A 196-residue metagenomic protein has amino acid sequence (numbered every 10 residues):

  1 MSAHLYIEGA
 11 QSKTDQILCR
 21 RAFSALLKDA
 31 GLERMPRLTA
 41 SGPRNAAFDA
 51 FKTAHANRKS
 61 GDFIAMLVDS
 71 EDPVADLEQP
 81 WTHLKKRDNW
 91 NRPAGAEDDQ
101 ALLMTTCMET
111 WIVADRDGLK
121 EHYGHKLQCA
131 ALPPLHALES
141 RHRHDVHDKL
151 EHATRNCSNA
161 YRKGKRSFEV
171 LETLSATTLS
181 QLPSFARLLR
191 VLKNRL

Functional and structural regions predicted by a protein language model:
M1-S2, K13, I17-L38, F48-L196: C-terminal accessory helical subdomains adjacent to catalytic cores in phosphodiester- and nucleotide-handling enzymes
L5-I7: Short hydrophobic beta-strand that contains or immediately precedes a catalytic carboxylate
G42-A46: Short, conserved secondary-structure transition motifs
